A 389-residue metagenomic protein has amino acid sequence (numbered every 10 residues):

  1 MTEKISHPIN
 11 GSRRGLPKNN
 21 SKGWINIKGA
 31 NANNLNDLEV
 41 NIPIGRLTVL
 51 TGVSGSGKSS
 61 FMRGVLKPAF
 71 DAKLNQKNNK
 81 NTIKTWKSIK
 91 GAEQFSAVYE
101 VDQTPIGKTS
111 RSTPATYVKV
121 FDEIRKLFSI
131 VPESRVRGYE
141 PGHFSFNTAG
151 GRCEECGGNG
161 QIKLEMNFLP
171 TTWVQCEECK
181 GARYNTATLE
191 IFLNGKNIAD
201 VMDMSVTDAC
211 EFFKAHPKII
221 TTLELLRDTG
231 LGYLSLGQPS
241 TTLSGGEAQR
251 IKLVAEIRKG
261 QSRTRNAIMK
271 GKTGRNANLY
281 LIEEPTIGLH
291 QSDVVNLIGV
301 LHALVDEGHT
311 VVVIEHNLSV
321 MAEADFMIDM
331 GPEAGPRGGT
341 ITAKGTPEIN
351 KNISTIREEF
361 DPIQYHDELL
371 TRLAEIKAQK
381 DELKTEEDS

Functional and structural regions predicted by a protein language model:
M1-E359, Q364, T371, S389: Conserved phosphate-binding elements of NTP-dependent enzyme cores
Y365, R372-E375, Q379-E382, E386-S389: Charged, solvent-exposed faces of alpha-helical coiled-coils
